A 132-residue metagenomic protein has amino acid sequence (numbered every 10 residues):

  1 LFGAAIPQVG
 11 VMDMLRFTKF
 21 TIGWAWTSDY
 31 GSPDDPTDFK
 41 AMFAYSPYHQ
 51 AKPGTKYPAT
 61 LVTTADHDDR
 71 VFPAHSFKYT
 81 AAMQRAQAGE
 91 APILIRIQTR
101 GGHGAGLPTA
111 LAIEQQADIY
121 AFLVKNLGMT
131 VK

Functional and structural regions predicted by a protein language model:
L1-K132: Active-site-proximal cap/loop segments of hydrolase catalytic domains
